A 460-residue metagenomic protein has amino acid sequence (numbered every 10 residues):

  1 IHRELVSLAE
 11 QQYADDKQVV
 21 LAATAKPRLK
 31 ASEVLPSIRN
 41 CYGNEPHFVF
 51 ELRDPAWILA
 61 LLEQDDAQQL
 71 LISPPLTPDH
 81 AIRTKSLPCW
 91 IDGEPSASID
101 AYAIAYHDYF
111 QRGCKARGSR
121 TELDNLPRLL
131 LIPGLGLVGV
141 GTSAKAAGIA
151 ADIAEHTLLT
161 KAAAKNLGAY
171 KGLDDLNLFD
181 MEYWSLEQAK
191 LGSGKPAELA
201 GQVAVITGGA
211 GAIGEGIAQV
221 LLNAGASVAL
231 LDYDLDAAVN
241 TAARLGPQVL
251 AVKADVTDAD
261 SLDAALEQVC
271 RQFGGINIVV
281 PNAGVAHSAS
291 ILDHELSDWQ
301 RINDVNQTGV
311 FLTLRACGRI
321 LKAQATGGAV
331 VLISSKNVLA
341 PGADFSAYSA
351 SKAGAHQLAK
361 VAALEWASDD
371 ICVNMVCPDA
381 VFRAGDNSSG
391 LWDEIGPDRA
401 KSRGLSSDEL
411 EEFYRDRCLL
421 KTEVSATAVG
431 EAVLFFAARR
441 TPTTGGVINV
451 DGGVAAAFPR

Functional and structural regions predicted by a protein language model:
V280, A367, C372, T443-G445: Short, small/polar-rich loop/turn modules that mediate ligand/substrate recognition or access, typified
S290-I291, E295-Q300, G396, Y414: Substrate-binding pocket helix/loop in short-chain dehydrogenase/reductase
L292, A340-S346, S368, K421: Active-site loop immediately N-terminal to the catalytic Tyr-X3-Lys motif of short-chain dehydrogenase/reductase
L314, S351, A359: Active-site helix of classical SDR
R319, L364-E365: Alpha-helical segment proximal to the catalytic Tyr-Lys
S335: Residue(s) in the substrate-gating loop at a strand-loop-helix junction that position the organic substrate next
L419-V450: C-terminal substrate-recognition "lid" of short-chain dehydrogenase/reductases
